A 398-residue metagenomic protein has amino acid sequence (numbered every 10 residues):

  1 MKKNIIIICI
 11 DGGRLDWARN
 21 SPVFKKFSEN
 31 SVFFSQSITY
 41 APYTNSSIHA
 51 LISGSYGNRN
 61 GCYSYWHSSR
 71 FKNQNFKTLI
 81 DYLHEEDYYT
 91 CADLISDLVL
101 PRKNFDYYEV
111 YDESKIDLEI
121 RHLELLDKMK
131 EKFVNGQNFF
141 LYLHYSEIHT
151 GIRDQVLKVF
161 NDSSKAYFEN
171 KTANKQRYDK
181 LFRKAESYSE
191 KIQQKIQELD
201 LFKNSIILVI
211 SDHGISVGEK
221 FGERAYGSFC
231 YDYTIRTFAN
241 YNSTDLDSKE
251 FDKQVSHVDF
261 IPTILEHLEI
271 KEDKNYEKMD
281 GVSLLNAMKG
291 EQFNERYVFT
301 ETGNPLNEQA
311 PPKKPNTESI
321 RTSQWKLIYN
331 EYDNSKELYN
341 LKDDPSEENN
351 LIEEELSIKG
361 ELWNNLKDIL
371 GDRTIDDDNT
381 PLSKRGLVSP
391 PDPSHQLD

Functional and structural regions predicted by a protein language model:
M1-D398: Catalytic domains that recognize anionic headgroups
